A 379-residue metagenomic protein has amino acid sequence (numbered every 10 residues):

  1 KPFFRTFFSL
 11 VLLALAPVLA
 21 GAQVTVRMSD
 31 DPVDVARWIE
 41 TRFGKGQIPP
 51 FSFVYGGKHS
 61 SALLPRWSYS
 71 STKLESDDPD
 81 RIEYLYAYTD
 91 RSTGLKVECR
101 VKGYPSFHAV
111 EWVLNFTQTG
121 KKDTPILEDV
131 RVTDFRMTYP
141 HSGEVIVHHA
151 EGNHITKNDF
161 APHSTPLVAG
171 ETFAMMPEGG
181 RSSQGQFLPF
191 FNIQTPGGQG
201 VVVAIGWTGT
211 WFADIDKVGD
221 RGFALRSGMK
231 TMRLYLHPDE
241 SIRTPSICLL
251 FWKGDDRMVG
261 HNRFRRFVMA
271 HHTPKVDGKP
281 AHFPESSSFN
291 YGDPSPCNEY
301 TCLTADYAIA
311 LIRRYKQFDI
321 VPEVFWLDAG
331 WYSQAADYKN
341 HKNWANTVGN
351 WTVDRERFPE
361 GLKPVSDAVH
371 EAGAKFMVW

Functional and structural regions predicted by a protein language model:
K1-F4: N-terminal secretory signal peptides that target proteins for export/translocation
F7-V18: Bacterial N-terminal signal peptides
Q23-R221, K230-M232: Polysaccharide-binding surfaces and accessory modules of carbohydrate-active proteins
V110, I126, R243, I320-V321: Short loop/turn motifs at secondary-structure junctions
V113-T117, R243-P245, S287, K375-M377: Residues within well-ordered beta-strands of beta-sheet-rich folds
L234-K253: Short Pro-Gly-centered flexible turn/kink motifs
L249-S286, Y291: Terminal connector regions
H282-W379: Aromatic-lined carbohydrate-binding/catalytic grooves of carbohydrate-active enzymes
